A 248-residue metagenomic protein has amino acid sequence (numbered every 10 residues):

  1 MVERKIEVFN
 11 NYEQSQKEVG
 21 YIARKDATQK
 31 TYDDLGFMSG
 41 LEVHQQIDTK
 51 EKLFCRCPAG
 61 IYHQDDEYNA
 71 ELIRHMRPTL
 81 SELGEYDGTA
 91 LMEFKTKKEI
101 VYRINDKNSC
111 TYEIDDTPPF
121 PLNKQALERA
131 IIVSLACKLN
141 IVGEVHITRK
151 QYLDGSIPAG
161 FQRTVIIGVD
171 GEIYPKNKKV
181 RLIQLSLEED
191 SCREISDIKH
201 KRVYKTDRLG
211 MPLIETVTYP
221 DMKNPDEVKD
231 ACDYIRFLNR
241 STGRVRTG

Functional and structural regions predicted by a protein language model:
V2-G248: Basic, nucleic-acid-interacting segments
